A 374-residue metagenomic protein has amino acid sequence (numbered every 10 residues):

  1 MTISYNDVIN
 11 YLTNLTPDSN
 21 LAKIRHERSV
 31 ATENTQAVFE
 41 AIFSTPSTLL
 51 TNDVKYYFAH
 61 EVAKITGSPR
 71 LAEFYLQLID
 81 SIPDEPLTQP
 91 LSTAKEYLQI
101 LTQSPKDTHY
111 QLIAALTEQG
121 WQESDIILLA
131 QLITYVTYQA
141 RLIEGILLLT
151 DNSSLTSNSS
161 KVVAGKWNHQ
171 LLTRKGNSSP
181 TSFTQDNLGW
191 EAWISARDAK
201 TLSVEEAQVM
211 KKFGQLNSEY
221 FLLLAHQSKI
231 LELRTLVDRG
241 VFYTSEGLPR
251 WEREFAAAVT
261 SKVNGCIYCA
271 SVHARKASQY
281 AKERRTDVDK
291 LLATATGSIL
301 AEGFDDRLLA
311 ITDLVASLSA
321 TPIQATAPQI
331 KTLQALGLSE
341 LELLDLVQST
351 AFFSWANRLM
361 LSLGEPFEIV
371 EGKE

Functional and structural regions predicted by a protein language model:
M1-E374: Hydrophobic alpha-helical segments
